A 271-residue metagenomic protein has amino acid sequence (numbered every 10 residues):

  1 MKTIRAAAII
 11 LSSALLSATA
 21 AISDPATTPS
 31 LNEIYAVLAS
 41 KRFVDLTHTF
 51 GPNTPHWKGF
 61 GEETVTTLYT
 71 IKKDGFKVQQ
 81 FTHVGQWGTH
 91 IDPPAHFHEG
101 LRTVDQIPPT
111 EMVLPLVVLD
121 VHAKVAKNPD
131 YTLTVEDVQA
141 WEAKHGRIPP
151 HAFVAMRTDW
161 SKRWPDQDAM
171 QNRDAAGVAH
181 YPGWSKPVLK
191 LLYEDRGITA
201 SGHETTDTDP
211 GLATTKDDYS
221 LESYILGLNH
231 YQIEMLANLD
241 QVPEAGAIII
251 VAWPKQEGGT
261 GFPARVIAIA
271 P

Functional and structural regions predicted by a protein language model:
M1-A6: Positively charged n-region of N-terminal signal peptides that target proteins for export
A7-S17: Bacterial N-terminal signal peptides
A21-P271: Active-/binding-site microenvironments in catalytic and ligand-binding cores
